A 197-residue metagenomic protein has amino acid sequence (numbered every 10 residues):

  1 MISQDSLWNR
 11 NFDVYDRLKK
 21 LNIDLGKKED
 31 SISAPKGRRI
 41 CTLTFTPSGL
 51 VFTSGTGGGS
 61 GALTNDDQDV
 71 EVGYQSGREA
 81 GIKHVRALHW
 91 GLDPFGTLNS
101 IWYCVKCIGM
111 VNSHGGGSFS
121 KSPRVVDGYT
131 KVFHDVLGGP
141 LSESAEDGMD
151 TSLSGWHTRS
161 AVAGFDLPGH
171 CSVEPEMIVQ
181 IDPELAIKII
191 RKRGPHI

Functional and structural regions predicted by a protein language model:
M1-V105, G116-I197: N-terminal presequence-like segments and the immediate start of the first folded domain
